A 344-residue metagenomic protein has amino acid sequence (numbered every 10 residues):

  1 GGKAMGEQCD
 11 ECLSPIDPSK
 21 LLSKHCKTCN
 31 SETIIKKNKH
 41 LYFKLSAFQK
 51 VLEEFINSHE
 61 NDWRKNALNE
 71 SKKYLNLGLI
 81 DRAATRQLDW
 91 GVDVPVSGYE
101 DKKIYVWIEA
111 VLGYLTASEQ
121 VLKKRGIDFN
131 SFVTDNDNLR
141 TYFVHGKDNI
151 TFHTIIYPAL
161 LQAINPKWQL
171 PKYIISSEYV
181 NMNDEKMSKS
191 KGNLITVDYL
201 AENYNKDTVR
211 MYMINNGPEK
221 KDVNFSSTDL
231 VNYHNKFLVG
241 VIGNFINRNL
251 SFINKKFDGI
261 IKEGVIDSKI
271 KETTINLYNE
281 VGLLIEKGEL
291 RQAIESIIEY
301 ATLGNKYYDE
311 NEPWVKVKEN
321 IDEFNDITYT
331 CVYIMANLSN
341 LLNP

Functional and structural regions predicted by a protein language model:
G1, L13, N30, G91 (+6 more regions): Glycine-centered secondary-structure boundary/capping sites
G1-Y42: Cys/His-rich short segments
D10, K50, N340: Alpha-helical elements of the RecA-like P-loop NTPase motor core of helicases
I16, P218-E219, Y300-L303: A short structural micro-motif
H25-K255, K262, A293-I297: Structured secondary-structure scaffolds
D229-I266, I275-P344: Helix-rich, typically C-terminal accessory recognition domains appended to large enzymatic cores
